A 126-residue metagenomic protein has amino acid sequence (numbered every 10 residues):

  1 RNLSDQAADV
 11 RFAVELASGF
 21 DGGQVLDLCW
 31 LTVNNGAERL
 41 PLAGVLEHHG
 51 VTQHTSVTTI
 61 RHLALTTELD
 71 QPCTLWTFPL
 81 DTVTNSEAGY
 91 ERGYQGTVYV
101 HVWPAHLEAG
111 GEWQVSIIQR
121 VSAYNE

Functional and structural regions predicted by a protein language model:
R1-N2, G110: Short, well-ordered beta-strand segments enriched in hydrophobic/aromatic residues
N2, N34-N35, N85, N125: Detector for Asparagine
L3-T77: Polysaccharide-binding surfaces and accessory modules of carbohydrate-active proteins
T58-E126: Beta-strand-rich recognition/accessory modules
